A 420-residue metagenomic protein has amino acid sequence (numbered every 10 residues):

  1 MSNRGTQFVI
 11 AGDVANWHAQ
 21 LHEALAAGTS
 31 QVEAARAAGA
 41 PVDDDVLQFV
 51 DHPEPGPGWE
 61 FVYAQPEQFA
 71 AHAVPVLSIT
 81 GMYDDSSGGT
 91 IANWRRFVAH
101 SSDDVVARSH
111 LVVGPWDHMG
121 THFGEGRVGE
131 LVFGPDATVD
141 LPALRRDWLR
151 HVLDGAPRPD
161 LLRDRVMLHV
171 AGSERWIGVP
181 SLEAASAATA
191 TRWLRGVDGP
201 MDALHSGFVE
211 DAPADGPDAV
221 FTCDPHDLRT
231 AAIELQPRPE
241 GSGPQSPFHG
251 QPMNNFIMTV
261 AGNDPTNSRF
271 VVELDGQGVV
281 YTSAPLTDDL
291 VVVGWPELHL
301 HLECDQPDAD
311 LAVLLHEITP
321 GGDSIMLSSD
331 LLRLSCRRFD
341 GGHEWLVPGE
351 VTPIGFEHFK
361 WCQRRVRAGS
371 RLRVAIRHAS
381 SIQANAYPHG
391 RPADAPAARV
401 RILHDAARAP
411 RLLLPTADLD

Functional and structural regions predicted by a protein language model:
M1-A71: Accessory cap/linker subdomain of secreted extracellular hydrolases
M1-Q31, M82, S101-R146: A catalytic-pocket lid/entrance helix-loop region that shapes and gates access to the active site across common
A26, V128-D420: C-terminal, loop-rich substrate-recognition/catalytic regions characterized by aromatic stacking residues
H52-F69, H110, G114-E125, F270-G276 (+1 more regions): Active-site-adjacent bridging/hinge elements
A70-V76, A107, A187: Short, proline-enriched alpha-helix->beta-strand connector loops that line the catalytic pocket of alpha/beta-hydrolase
S78-T80: Short beta-strand/loop motif that positions the catalytic acidic residue of the alpha/beta-hydrolase fold
M82-D84, W116, V197, A379: Acidic beta-to-alpha connecting loop that harbors the catalytic carboxylate
D85-I91: Conserved alpha/beta-hydrolase "acid-adjacent" motif
